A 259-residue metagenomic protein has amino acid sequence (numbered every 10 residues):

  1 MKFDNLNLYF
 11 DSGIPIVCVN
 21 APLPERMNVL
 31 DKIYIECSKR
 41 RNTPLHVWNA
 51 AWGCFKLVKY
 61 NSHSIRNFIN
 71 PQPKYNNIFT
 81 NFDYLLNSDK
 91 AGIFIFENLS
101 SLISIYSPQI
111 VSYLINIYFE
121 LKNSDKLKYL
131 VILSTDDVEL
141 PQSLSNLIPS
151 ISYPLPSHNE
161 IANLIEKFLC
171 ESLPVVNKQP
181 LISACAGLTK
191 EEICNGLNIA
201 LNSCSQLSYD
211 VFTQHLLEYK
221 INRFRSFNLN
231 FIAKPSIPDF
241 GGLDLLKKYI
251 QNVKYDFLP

Functional and structural regions predicted by a protein language model:
M1-K39, S104-Q109: Glycine-rich P-loop/Walker A and Walker A-like loops and their local beta1-loop-alpha1 context in P-loop NTPases
K2, E25-V29, K74-N81, I95 (+8 more regions): Helical mechanochemical/support elements of P-loop NTPase systems and associated helical scaffolds
K2-N20, F55-Y60, P149, A162-P259: AAA+ P-loop ATPase motor domain of ring mechanoenzymes
G13-I14, R41-T43, K90-A91, K126-Y129 (+1 more regions): Short glycine-/polar-rich loops that comprise or flank the Walker A/P-loop and associated switch/sensor motifs
P15-V17, K39-C54: Conserved catalytic segments around the Walker B and adjacent sensor/switch elements of P-loop NTPase domains
V29-E36, Y113, I117, S143 (+2 more regions): Alpha-helical scaffold elements adjacent to nucleotide-binding pockets in ATP/GTP-utilizing enzyme cores
V47-K56, N61-K122, Y129-D137: Conserved P-loop NTPase "ATPase switch" module shared by AAA+ and STAND
P141-N163: A short helix-turn-beta junction within AAA+ P-loop NTPase domains corresponding to the substrate/partner-engaging
